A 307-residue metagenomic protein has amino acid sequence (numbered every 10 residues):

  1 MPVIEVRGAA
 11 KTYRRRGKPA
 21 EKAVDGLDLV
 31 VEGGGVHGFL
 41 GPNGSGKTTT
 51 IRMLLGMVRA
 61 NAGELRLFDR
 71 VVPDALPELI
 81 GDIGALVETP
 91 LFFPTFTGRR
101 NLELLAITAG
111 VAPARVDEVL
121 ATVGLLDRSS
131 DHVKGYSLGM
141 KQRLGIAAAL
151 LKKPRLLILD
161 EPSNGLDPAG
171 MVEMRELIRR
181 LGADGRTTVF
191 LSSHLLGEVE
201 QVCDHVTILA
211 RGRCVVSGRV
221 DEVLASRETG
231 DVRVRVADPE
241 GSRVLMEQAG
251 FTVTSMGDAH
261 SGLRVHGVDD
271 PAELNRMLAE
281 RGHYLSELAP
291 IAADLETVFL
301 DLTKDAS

Functional and structural regions predicted by a protein language model:
P2-V6, K11-A210: ABC transporter nucleotide-binding domains
A9, L27, T254-M256, L288: Generic beta-strand hydrophobic packing signal
I80-G84, L120, R175, D221-L224 (+2 more regions): Conserved protein kinase catalytic domain
R175-H266: ABC transporter nucleotide-binding domain
H266-S307: C-terminal coupling/interaction segments
